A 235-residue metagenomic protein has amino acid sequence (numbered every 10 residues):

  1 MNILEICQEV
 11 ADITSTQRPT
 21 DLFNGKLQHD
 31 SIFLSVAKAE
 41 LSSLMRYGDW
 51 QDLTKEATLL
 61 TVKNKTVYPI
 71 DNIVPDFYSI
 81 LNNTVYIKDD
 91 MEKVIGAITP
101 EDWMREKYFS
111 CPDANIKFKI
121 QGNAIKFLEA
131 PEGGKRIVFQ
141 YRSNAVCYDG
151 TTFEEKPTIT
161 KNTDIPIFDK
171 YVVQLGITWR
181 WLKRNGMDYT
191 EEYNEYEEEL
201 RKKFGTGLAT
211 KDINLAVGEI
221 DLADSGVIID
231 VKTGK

Functional and structural regions predicted by a protein language model:
M1-K235: Glycine-enriched, solvent-exposed interface loops adjoining structured elements
